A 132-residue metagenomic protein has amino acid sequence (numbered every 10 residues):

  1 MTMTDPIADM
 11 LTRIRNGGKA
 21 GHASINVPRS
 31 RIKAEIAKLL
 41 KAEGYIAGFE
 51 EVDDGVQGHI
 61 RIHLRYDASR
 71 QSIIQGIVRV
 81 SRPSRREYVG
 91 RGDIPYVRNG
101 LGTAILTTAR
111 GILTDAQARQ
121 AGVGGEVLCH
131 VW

Functional and structural regions predicted by a protein language model:
M1-W132: Core subunits and conserved enzymes of cellular information-processing and envelope-translocation systems across
